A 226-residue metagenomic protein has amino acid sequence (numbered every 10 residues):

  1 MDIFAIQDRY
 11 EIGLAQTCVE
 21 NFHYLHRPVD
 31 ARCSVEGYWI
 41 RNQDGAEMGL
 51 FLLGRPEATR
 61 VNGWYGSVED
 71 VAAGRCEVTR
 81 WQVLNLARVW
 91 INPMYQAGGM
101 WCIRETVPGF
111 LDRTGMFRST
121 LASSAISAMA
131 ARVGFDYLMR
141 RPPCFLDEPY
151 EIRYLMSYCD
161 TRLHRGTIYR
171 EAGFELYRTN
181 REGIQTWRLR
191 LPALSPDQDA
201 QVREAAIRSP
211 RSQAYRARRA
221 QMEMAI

Functional and structural regions predicted by a protein language model:
M1, A220-I226: Short intrinsically disordered terminal tails
M1-C33, W39-R41: Short amphipathic alpha-helix that is part of the acyltransferase structural core
G13, E47, V78-R80: A short, polar/charged loop/turn motif at coil->beta-strand junctions and beta-hairpin connectors
V29-R60: Conserved beta-hairpin
W39-N42, Y150, I207-Q213, M224-I226: Amphipathic alpha-helical surface "interface" segments used for docking/oligomerization or membrane association within
R55-P192: Acyl-donor binding region in acyl/amide transferases
G183-Q213, Q221: C-terminal "cap" of GNAT-fold acetyltransferases
